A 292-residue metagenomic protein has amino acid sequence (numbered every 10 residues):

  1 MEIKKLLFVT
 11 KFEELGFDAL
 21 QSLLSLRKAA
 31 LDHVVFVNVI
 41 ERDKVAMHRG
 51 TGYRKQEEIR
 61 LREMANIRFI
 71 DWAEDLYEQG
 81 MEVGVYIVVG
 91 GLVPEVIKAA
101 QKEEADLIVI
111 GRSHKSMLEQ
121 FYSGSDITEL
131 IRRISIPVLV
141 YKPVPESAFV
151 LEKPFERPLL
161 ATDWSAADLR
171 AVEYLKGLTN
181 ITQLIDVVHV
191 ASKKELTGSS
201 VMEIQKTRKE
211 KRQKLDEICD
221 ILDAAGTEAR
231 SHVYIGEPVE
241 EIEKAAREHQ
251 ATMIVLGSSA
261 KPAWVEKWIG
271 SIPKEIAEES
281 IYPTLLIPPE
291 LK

Functional and structural regions predicted by a protein language model:
M1, E74-I108, D223-I254, P262 (+1 more regions): Structural beta-alpha unit
M1-D18, T128-E173, E278-K292: Intrinsically disordered or low-complexity boundary/linker segments at protein termini and domain junctions
M1-Y53, E156-V201, I221-A224: Small/aliphatic-rich secondary-structure junction motif
V35-V37, G84-V88, L139, D186-V188 (+2 more regions): General small-molecule cofactor/ligand-binding pocket signal
N38, R112, H189-A191, G257-S259 (+1 more regions): Short secondary-structure boundary segments
R54-I67, I204-E210: A short acidic, glycine-rich active-site loop that binds or catalyzes chemistry on phosphate/adenosine moieties
Y86-V140: Extended, hydrophobic interaction surfaces within ordered domains
I110-R132, K153, L256-E279: Glycine-rich, Arg-bearing micro-motifs that act as flexible, cationic patches
